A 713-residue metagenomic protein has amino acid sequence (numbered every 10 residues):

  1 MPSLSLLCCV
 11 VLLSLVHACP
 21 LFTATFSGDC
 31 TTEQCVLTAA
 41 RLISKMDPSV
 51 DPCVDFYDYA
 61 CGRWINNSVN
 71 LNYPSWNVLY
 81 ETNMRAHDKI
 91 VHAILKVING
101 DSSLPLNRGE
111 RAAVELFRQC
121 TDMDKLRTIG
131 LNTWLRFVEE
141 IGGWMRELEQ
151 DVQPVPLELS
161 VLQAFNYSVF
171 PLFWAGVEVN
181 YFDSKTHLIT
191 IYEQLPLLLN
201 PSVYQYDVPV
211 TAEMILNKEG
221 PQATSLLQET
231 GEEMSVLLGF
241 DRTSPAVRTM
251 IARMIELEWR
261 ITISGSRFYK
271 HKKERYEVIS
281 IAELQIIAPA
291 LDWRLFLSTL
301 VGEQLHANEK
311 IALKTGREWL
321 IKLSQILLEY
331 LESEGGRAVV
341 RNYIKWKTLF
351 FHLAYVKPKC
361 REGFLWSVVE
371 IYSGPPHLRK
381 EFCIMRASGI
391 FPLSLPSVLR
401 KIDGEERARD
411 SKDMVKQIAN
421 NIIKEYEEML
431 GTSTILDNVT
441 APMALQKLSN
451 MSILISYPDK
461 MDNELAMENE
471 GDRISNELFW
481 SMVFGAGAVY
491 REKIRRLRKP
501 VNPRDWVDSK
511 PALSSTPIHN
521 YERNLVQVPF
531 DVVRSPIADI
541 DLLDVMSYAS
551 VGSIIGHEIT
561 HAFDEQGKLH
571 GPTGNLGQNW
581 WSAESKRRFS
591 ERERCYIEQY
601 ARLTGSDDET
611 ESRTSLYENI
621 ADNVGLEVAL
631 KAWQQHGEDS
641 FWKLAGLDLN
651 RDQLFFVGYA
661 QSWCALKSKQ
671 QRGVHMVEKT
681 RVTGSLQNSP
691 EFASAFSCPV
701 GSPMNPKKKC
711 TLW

Functional and structural regions predicted by a protein language model:
S3-A18: Cleavable N-terminal signal peptides of Sec/SRP-targeted secreted and luminal proteins
H17-R85: Signal-peptide-cleavage-adjacent N-terminal segments of secreted and extracellular proteins
A18-P20, D29-V36, P52, A60 (+5 more regions): Sequence contexts marking disulfide-bonded cysteines in secreted/extracellular proteins
F26, E33, M84, M254 (+7 more regions): Intrinsically disordered, low-complexity linker/terminal regions across diverse proteins
K45-N67, T211-S235, L626-V628: Hydrophobic/aromatic-rich, well-ordered segments within soluble, folded domains that form packed cores
R63-W64, F182, P196, V533: Conserved beta-strand elements of beta-rich interaction domains across eukaryotes, especially beta-propellers
W64-V69, L198-N200, P536: Short, solvent-exposed loop/turn elements at domain surfaces
K89-I422, P458-K460, I474-F479, G485 (+1 more regions): Noncatalytic, helix-rich "gating/capping" subdomain that lines the substrate-entry/channel surface of large enzyme
